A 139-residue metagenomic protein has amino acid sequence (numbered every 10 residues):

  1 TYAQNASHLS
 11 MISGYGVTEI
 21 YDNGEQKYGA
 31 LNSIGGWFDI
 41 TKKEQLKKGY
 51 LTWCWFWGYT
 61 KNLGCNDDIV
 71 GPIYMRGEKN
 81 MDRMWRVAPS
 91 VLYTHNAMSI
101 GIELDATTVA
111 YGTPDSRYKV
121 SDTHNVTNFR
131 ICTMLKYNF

Functional and structural regions predicted by a protein language model:
T1-M81, W85: Detector for outer-membrane/organellar transmembrane beta-barrel domains, recognizing the amphipathic beta-strand
Y2-Q4, E44, Y59, H95 (+2 more regions): Short beta-strand segments enriched in hydrophobic/aromatic residues within well-folded beta-rich domains
G36-K42, P89-Y93, I102-L104, T133-Y137: Residues on the lipid-exposed face of transmembrane beta-strands in outer-membrane beta-barrel proteins
L46, V120-H124: Short proline/glycine-enriched turn/loop segments at secondary-structure junctions
L46-T52, Y93-S99, N128: Strand-connecting loop/turn motifs
N80, Y93, H124-V126: Surface-exposed coil/turn segments at beta-strand junctions on protein surfaces, enriched
A97, L104-R117: C-terminal beta-signal and adjacent terminal beta-strands/loops of Gram-negative outer-membrane beta-barrel proteins
N125-F139: Outer-membrane beta-barrel "beta-signal"
